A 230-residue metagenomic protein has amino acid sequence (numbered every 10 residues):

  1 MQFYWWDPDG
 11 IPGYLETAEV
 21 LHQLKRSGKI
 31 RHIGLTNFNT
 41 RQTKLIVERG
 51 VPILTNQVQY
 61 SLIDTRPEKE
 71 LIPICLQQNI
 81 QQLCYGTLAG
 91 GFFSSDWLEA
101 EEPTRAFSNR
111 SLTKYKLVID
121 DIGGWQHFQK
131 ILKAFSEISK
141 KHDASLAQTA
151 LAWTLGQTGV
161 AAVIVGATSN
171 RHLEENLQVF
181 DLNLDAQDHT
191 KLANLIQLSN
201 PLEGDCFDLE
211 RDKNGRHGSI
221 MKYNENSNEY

Functional and structural regions predicted by a protein language model:
M1-E70, Q81: Glycine/proline-rich, positively charged, aromatic-decorated active-site loop/lid region on the catalytic face
A18-H22, T40-K44, I72, L132 (+3 more regions): Generic structural signal for well-ordered alpha-helices, preferentially at hydrophobic/aromatic core positions
I30-H32, G159-A162: Short active-site oxyanion
I33, N56, C75, Q82-Y85 (+4 more regions): Conserved, mostly hydrophobic/aromatic
N39, Y60-D64, G86-W97, W153 (+1 more regions): Glycine-rich beta-alpha junction loops
P67-R110, S145: Aromatic-lined glycan-binding groove of carbohydrate-active enzymes
Q77, R105-E137, K141, G156-A161 (+2 more regions): Terminal-tail/helix-coil boundary detector
A147-A150, A162-G166: Conserved active-site loop/cleft motifs that coordinate metal ions or position small ligands
